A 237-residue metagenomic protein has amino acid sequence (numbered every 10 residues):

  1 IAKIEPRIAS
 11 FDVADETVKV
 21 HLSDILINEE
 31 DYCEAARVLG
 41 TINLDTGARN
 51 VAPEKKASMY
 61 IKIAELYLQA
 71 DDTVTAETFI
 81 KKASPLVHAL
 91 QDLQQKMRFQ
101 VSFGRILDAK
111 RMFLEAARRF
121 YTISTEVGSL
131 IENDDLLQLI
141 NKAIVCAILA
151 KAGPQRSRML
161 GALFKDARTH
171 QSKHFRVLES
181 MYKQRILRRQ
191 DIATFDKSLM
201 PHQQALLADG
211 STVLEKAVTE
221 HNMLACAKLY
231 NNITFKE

Functional and structural regions predicted by a protein language model:
I1-E237: Extended alpha-helical scaffold regions
